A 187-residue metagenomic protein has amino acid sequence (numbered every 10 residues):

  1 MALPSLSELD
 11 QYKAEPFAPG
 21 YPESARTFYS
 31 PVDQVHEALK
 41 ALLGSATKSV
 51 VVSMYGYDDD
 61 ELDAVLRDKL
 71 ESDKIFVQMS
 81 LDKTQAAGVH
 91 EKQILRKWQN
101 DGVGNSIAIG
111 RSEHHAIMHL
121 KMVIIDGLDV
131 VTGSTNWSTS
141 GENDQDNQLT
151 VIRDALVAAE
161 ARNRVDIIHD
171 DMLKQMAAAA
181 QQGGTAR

Functional and structural regions predicted by a protein language model:
A2-S45, D60, A64-A186: HKD-type phospholipase D/PLD-like phosphodiesterase module
